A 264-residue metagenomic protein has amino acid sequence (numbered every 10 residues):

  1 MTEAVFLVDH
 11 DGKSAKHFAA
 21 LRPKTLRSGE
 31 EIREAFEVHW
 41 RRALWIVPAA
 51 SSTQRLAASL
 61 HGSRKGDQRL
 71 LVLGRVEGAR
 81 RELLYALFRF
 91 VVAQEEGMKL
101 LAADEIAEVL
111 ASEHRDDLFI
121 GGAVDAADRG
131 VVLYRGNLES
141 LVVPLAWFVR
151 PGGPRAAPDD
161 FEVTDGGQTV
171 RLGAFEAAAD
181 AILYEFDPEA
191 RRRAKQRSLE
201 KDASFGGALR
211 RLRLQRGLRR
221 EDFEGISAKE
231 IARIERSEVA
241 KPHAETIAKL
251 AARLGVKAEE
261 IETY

Functional and structural regions predicted by a protein language model:
M1-E259, T263-Y264: Motif-centric detector for short Cys/His coordination patterns
